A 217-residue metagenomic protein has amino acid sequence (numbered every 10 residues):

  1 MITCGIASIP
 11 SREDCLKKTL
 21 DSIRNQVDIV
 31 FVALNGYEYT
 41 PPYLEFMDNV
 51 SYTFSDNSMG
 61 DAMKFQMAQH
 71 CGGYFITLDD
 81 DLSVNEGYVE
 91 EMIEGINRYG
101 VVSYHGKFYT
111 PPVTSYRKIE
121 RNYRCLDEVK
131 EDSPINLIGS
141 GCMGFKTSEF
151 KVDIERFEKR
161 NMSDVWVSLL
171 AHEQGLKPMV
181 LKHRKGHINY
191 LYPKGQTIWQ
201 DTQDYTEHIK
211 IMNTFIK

Functional and structural regions predicted by a protein language model:
M1, C15, T19, T147 (+1 more regions): C-terminal catalytic/acceptor-binding lobe
C4-I6, V32, T77, V180: Structural beta-sheet core signal
I6-Q26, V32-L34, T40: Short, well-formed alpha-helical segments that are part of the catalytic scaffolds of diverse glycosyltransferases
R12-C15, S55-M63, R160-N161: A short, glycine-/small-residue-rich helix N-cap motif at loop->alpha-helix starts within glycosyltransferase
D28-I29, Y74, K177: Residues at the starts of beta-strands that form the adenosine-phosphate
A33-G73: Active-site-proximal specificity loops/subdomain of glycosyltransferases
G72-S83: Short beta-strand-to-loop acidic/aromatic patch adjacent to the donor-nucleotide binding site
S83-E155: Conserved catalytic core of nucleotide-sugar-dependent glycosyltransferases
